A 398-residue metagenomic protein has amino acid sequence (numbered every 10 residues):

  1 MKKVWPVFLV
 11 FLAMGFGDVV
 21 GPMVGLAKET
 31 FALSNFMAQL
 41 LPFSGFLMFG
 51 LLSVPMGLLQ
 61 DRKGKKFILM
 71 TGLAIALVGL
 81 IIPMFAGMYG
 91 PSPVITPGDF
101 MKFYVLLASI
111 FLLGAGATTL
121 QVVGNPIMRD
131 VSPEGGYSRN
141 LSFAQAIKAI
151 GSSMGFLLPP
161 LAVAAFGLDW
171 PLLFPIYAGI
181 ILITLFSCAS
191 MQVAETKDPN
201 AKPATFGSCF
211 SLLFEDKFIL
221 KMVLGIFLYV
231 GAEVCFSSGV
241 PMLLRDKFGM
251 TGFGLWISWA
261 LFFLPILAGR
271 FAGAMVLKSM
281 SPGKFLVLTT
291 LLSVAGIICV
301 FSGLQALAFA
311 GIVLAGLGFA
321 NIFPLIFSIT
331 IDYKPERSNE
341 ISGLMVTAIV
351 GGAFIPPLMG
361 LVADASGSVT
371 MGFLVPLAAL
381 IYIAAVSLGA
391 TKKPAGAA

Functional and structural regions predicted by a protein language model:
V20-P22, D216-A260, L267: Extracytoplasmic gate region of multi-pass secondary transporters
L40-L58, A260-A272: Central cavity-lining transmembrane alpha-helices of secondary-active solute carriers, predominantly the Major
L51-P97: Conserved MFS/SLC helix-loop-helix module at the cytosolic interface between two early adjacent transmembrane helices
S109-A146: Cytoplasmic helix-loop-helix junction between adjacent transmembrane helices in 12-TM secondary transporters
T119-S132, A320-K334: Intracellular juxtamembrane helix-capping segments at the cytosolic ends of symmetry-related transmembrane helices
G136-P159, G343-P356: Glycine-rich segments within core transmembrane alpha-helices of 12-TM secondary carriers
F143-V193: Helix-loop-helix hairpin linking two adjacent transmembrane segments in secondary transporters
